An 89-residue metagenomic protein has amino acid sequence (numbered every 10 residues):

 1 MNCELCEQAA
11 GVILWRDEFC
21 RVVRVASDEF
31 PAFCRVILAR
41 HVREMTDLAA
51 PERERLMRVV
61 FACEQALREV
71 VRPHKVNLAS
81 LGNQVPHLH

Functional and structural regions predicted by a protein language model:
M1-L88: HIT superfamily nucleotide-processing domains
